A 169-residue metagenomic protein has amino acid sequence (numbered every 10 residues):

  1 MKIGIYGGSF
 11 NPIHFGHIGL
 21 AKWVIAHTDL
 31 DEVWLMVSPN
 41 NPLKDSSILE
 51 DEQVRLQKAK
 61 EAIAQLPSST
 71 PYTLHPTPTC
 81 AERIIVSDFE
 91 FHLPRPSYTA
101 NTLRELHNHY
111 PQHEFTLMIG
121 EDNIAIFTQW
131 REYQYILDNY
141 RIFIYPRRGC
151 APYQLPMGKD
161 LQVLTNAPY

Functional and structural regions predicted by a protein language model:
M1-Y169: Nucleotidyltransferase catalytic core that binds NTPs
